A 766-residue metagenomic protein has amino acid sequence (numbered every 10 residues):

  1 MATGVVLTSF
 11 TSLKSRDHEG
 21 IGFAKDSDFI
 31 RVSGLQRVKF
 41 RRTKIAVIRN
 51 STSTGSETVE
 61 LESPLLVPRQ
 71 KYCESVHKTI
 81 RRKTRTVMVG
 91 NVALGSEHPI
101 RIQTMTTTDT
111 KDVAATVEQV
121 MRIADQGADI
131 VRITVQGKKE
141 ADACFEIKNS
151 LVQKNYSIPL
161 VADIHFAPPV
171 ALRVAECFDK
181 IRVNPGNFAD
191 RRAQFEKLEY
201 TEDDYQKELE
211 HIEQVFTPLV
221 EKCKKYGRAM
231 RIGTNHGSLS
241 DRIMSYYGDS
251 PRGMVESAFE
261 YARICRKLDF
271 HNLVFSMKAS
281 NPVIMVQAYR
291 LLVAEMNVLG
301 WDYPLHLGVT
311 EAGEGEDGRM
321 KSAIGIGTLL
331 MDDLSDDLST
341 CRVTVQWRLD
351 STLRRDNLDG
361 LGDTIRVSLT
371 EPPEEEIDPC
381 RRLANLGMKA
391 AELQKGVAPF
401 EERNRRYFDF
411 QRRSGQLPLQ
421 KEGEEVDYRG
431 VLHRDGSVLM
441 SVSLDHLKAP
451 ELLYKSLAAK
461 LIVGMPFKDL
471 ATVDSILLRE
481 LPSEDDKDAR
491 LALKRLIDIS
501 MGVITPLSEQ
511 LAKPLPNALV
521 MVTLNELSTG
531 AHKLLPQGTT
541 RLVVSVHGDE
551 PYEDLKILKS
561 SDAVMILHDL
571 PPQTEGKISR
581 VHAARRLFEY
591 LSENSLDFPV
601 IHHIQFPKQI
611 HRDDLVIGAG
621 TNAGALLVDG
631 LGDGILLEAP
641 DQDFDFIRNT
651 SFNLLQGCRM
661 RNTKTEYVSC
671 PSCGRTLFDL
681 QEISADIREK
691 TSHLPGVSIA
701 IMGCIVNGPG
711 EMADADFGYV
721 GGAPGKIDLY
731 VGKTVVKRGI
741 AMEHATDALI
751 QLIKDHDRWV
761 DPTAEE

Functional and structural regions predicted by a protein language model:
M1-K39: N-terminal chloroplast transit peptides
G34-G90, A114, M121: N-terminal organelle-targeting presequences
S75-R81, T110-A114, A124, A128-Y261 (+2 more regions): Active-site beta->alpha loop and helix N-cap motifs at the rims of alpha/beta catalytic domains
V87-T104, T108-G127, V131, G137-K138 (+1 more regions): N-terminal glycine-rich anion-binding loops that anchor highly charged ligand groups
E199-F216, V220, I243-L432, L511 (+2 more regions): Catalytic alpha/beta core domains of metabolic enzymes, predominantly
A489, P724-I727, T734-W759: Beta-strand/loop-dominated core regions that host nucleotide or nucleotide-derived cofactor-binding catalytic loops
I705-V735: Nucleotide-binding motor/catalytic cores of P-loop/tubulin-like NTPases across gene-expression machines
